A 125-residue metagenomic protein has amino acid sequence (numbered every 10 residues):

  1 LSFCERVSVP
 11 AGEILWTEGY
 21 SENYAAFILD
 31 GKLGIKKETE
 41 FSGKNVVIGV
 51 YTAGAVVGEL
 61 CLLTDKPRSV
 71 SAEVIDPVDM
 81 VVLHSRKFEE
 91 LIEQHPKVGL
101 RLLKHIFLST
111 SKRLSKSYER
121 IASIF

Functional and structural regions predicted by a protein language model:
L1-E38: Regulatory nucleotide-sensing modules
F3, L91, R113: Residues that form generic nucleotide/phosphate-binding pockets
F41-K44: Short alpha-helix-to-loop micro-motif enriched in aromatics/charged/Gly
V47-L103: Cyclic-nucleotide recognition modules
I75, R101-F125: Polybasic "coupling" helices that flank or enter modular domains
